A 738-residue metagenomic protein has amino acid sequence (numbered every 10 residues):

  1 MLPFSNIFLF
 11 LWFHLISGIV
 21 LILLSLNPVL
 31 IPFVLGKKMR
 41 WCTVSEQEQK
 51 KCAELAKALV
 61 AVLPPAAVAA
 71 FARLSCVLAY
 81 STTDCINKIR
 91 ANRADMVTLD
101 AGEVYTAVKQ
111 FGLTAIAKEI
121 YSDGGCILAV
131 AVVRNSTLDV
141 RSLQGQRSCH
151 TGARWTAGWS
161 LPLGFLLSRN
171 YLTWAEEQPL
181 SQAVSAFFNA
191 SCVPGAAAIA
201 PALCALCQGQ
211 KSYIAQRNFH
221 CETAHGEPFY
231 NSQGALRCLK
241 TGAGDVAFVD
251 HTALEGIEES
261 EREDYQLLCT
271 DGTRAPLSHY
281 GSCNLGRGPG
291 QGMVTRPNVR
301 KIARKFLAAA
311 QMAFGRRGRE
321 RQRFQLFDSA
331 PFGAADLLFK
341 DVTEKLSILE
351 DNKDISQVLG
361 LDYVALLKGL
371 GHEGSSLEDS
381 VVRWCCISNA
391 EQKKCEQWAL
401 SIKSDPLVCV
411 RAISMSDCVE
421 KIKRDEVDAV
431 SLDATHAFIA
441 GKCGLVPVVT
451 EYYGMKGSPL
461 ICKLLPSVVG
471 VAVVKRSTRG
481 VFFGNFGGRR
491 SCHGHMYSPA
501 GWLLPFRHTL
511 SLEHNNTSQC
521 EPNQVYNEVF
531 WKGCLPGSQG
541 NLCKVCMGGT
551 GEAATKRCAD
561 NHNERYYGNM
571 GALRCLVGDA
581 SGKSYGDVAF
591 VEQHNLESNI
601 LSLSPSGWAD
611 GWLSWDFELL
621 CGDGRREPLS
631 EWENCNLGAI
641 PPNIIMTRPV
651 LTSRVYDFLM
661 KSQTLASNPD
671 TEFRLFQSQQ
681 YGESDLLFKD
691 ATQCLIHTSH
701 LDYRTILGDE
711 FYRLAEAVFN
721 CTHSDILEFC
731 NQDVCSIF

Functional and structural regions predicted by a protein language model:
L2-A94, L99-G102, K109, A117-C126 (+19 more regions): N-terminal hydrophobic or amphipathic helices and topogenic motifs
C52-E54, Q110, W159-L163, E396-Q397 (+2 more regions): Short, solvent-exposed loop/turn and secondary-structure capping segments
I86, R93-A101, Y105, A243-H251 (+4 more regions): Paired acidic/hydrophobic, glycine-rich loop segments that form the ligand-binding mouth/hinge of periplasmic-binding
Q144-R147, N485-R490: Alpha-helical secondary-structure segments
C149-R304, T435, T478, C492-Y656: Pocket-lining segment of extracytoplasmic ligand-binding domains
K475: Divalent cation-coordinating acidic motifs and surrounding scaffolds that mediate Ca2+/Mg2+/Mn2+/Zn2+-dependent binding
